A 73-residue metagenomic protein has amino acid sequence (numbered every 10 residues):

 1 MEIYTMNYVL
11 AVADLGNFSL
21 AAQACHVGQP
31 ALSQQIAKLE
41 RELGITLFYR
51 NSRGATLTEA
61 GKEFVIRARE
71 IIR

Functional and structural regions predicted by a protein language model:
M1-Y4: Short helix-coil-helix linker/hinge
M6-V9, A21-A22, T58-G61: Hydrophobic two-helix hairpin corresponding to the core of helix-turn-helix DNA-binding domains
L10-G28: Short helix-boundary/capping micro-motifs
A21, L39-E40: Conserved amphipathic alpha-helical core elements
E40-L57: A short LG(V/I)-centered, amphipathic sequence patch enriched for acidic residue(s) preceding the LG motif
E42-L43, F64-R73: Alpha-helical linker/hinge and terminal dimerization helices associated with HTH transcriptional regulators
